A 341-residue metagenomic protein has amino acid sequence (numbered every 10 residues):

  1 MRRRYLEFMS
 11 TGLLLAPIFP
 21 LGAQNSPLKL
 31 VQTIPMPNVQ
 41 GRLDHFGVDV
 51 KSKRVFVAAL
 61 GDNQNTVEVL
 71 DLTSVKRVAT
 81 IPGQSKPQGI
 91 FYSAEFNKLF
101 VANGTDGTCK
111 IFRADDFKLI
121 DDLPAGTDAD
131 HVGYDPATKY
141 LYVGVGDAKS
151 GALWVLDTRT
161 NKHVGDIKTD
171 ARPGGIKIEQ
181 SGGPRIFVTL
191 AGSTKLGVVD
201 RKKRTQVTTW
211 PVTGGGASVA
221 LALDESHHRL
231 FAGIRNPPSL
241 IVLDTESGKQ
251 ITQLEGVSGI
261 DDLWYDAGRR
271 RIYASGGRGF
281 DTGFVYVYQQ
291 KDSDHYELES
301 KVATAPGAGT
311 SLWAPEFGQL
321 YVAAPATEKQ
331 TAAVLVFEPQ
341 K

Functional and structural regions predicted by a protein language model:
M1-L6: Twin-arginine (Tat) signal peptide motif
E7-P20: Bacterial N-terminal signal peptides
G22-K341: Predominantly soluble domains enriched in secretory-pathway, periplasmic, or organellar proteins
